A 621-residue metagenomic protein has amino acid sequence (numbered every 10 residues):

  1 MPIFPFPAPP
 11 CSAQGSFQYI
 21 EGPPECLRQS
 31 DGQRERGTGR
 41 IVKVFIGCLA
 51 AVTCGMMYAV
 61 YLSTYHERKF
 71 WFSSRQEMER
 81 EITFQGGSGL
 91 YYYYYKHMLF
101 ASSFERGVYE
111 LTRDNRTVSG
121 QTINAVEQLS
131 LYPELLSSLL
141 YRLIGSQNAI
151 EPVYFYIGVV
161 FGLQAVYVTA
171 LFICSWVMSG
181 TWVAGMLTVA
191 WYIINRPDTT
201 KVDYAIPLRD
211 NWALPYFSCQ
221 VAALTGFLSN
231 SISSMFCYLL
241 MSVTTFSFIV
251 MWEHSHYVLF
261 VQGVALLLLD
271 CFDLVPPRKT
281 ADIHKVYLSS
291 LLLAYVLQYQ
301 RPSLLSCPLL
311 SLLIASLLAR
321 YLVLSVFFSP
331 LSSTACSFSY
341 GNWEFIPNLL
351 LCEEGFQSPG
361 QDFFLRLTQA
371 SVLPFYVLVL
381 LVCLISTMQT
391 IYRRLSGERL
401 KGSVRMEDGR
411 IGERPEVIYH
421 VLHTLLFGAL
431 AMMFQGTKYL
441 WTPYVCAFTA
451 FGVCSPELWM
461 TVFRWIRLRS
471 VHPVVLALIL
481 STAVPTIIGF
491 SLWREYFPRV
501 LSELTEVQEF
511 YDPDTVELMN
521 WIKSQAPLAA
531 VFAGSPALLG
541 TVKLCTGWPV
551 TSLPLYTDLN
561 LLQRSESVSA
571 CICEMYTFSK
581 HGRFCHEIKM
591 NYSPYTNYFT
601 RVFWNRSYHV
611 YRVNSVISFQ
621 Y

Functional and structural regions predicted by a protein language model:
M1-E77, T83-G87, L324-S325, V471-L478: Start-transfer (signal-anchor) and selected internal transmembrane alpha helices of multi-pass inner/ER membrane
P2-F4, G15, I20-E21, G87 (+1 more regions): Extracytoplasmic
P2-V42, P347-Q361, Y392-E416, V462-V471: Membrane-interfacial, low-structure loops and terminal tails that flank and connect transmembrane helices in multi-pass
F70-S218, L224, V250, Q508: Active-site lumenal/periplasmic loops and adjacent helix-entry segments of GT-C-fold, multi-pass membrane
G158-R278, I283-L304, T424-F427, S481-T482: Membrane-embedded helix bundles of polyisoprenyl
P277-K285, L305-L309, V323-S325, T461-L480: Membrane-interfacial entry segments at the cytosolic side of transmembrane helices
Q300-G402, E413-V421: Alpha-helical transmembrane segments at the extracellular/periplasmic loop-to-helix junctions of multi-pass membrane
V377-L380, L426, A431-A477: Hydrophobic/aromatic-rich transmembrane helices and adjacent perimembrane loops
